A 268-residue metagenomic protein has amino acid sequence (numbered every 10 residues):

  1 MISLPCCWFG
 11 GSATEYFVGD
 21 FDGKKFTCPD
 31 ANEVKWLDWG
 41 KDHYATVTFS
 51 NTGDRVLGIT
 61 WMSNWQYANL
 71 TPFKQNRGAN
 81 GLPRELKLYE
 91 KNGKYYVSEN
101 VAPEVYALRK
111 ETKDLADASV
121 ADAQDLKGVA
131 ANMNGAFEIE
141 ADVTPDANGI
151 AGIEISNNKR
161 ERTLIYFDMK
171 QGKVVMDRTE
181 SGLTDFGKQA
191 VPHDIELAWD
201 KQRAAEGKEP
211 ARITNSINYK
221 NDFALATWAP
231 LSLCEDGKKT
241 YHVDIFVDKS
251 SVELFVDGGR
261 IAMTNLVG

Functional and structural regions predicted by a protein language model:
L4-C7, T60-M62: Recurrent small/Gly-Pro-centered beta-turn motifs in extracellular repeat architectures
W8-G10, W65-Q66: Short glycine/acidic-enriched loop and turn motifs that connect beta-strands
G11-V18, N69: Structural motif
E15-C28: Flexible glycine/proline-rich, aromatic-decorated loop/lid segments
K25-G268: Beta-rich accessory regions
